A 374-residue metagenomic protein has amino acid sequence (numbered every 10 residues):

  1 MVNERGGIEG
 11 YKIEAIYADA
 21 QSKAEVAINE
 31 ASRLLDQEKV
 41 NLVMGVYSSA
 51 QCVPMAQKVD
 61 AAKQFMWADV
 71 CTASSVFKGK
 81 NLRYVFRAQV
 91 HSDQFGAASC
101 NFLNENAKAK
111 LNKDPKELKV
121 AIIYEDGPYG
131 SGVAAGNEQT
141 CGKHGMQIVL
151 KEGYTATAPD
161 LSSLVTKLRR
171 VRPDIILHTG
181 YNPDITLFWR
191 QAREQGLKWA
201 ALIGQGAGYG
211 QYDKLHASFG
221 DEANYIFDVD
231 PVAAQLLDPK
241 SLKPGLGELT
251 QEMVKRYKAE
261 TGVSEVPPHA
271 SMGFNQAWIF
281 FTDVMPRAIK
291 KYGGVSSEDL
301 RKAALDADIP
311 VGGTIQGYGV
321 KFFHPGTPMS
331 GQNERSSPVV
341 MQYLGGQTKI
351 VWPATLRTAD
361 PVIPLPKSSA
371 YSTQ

Functional and structural regions predicted by a protein language model:
M1-I8, A107-K113: Flexible, small-residue-rich helix->loop connector segments that border functional cores
E4-G79, A88, Y154-L161, N182-T186: Beta-alpha junction/loop-to-helix N-cap segments that form part of ligand/metal-binding clefts
G10-E14, L42-G45, K110-I122, S264-M272 (+1 more regions): Surface-exposed patches in mature extracellular/periplasmic domains of secreted proteins
E14-A18, V149, F227, V351: General small-molecule cofactor/ligand-binding pocket signal
V40-L150, A200-D228, A234: Extracytoplasmic ligand/sensor domains, especially the bilobed periplasmic-binding protein
S49-D60, P159, T166, P173-Q195 (+1 more regions): Hydrophobic alpha-helical
L82, A192-Q276, V351-T358, P366-T373: Extracellular/periplasmic periplasmic-binding protein-like sensory domains
A259-A270, T282-V351: Segments of small-molecule ligand-sensing domains
